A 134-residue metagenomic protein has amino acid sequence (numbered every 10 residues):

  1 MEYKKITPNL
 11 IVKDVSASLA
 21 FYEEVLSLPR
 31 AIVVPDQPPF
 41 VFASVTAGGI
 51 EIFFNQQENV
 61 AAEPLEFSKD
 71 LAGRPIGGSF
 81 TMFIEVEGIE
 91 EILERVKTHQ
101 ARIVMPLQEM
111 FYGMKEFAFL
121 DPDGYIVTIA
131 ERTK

Functional and structural regions predicted by a protein language model:
M1-N9, P29-E87, L93-L120, E131-K134: Vicinal oxygen chelate
V12-S16: Short acidic-aromatic low-complexity motifs
S18-E23, V96, D121-G124: Conserved active-site tyrosine of GNAT-family acetyltransferases
I126-I129: Short glycine-/small-residue motifs
